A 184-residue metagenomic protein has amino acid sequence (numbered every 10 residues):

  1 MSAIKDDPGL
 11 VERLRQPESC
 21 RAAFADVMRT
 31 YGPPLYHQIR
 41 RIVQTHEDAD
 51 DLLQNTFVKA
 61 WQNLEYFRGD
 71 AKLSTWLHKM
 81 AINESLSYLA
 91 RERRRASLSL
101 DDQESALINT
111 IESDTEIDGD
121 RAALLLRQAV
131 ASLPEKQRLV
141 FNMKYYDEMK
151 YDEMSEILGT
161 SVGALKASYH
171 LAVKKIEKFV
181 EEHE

Functional and structural regions predicted by a protein language model:
M1-P34, R41, E182: N-terminal module of bacterial RNA polymerase sigma factors
S2-G9, R95-G119: Internal acidic/polar
Q16, R41-Q44, F57-K72, E92: Sigma70-family region 2
D26-H46, N63, V130, K175 (+1 more regions): Amphipathic, Lys/Arg- and hydrophobic-enriched alpha-helical face
D51-V58, A71-N83: Structural recognition of an alpha-helix C-terminal capping motif at a helix-to-coil junction
Y66-R68, K79-L100, G119, L171: Arg/Lys-rich amphipathic alpha helix in sigma70-family domain 2
L86, Q137, D152, E156-H183: DNA-recognition helix of helix-turn-helix
V140-K144: A short pre-motif secondary-structure segment
